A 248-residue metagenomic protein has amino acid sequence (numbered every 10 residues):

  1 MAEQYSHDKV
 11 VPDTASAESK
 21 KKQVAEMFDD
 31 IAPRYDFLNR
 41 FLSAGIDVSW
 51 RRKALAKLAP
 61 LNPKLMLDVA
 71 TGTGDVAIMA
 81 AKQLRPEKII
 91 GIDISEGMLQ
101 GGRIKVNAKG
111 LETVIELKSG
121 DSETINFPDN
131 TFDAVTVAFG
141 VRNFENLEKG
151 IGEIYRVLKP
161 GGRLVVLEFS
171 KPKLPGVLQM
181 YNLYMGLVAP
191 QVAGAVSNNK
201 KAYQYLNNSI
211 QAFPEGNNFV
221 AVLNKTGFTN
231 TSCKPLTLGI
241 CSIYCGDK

Functional and structural regions predicted by a protein language model:
M1-E26: N-terminal auxiliary segments of SAM/dcSAM-dependent transferases
R34-F37, A44-L65, M79: Conserved alpha-helix/loop element of class I SAM-dependent methyltransferases that forms part of the SAM/SAH-binding
Y35, V135-T136: Hydrophobic beta-strand segment of the Class I
L65-T124: Class I SAM-dependent methyltransferase SAM/SAH-binding core
E123-A134: A short acidic, Gly/Pro-enriched loop at the edge of an enzyme's catalytic core that lines a small-molecule cofactor
E148-R163: A short glycine-rich, Lys/Arg-flanked "PGG" loop and its adjoining helix->strand segment in the class I
L167-V222, T226, S232: C-terminal alpha-helical "lid/dimerization" subdomain adjacent to the S-adenosyl-L-methionine
V222-K248: C-terminal lobe and adjacent flexible extensions of AdoMet/dcAdoMet transferase-like proteins
